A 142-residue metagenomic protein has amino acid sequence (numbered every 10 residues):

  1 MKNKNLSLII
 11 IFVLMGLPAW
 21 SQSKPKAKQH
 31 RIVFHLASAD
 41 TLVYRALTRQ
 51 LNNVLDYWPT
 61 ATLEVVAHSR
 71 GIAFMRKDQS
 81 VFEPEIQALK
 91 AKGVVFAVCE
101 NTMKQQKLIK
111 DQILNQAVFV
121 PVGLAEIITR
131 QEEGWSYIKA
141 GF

Functional and structural regions predicted by a protein language model:
M1-K24: Bacterial Sec-dependent N-terminal signal peptides
Q22-F142: Secreted/extracellular ectodomain signature
